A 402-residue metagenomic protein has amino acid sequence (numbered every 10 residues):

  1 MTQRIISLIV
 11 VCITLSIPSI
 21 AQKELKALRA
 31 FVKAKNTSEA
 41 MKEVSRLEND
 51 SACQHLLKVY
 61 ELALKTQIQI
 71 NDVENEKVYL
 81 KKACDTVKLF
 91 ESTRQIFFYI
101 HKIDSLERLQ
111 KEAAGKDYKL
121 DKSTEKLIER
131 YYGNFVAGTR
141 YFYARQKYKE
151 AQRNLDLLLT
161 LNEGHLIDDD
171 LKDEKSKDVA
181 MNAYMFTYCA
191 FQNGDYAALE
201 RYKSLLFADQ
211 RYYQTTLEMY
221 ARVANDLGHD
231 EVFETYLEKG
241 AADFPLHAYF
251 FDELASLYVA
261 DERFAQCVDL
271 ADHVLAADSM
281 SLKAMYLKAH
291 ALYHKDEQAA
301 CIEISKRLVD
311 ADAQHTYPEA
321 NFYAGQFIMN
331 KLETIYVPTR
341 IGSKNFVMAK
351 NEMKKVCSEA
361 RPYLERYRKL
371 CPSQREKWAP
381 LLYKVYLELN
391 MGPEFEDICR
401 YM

Functional and structural regions predicted by a protein language model:
Q22-K88: Start-of-domain marker
A27, A63, I70, Y131 (+8 more regions): Structural register within alpha-helical repeat arrays
F31, Q67, F142, A190 (+5 more regions): Residue at a conserved register position within TPR or TPR-like alpha-solenoid repeats
S51-Q54, E163, Q210-Y212, P245-L246 (+3 more regions): Short coil turns that delineate tetratricopeptide repeat
V59, I167-D168, N182, T215-T216 (+4 more regions): TPR alpha-solenoid repeat register
Q67-R145, L161-A180, N330-Y363: Short coil/linker segments at helix-helix boundaries
